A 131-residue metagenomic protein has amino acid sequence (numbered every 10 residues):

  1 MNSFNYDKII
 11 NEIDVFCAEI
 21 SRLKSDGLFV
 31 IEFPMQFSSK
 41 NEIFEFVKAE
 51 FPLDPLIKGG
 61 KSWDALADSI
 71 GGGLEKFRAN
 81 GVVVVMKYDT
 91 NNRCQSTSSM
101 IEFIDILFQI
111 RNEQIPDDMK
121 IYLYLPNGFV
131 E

Functional and structural regions predicted by a protein language model:
M1-I57, G73-E131: N-terminal intrinsically disordered, low-complexity segments enriched in P/E/S/T
G60-W63, A67-G72: P-loop NTPase catalytic core of nucleic-acid-dependent motor ATPases
